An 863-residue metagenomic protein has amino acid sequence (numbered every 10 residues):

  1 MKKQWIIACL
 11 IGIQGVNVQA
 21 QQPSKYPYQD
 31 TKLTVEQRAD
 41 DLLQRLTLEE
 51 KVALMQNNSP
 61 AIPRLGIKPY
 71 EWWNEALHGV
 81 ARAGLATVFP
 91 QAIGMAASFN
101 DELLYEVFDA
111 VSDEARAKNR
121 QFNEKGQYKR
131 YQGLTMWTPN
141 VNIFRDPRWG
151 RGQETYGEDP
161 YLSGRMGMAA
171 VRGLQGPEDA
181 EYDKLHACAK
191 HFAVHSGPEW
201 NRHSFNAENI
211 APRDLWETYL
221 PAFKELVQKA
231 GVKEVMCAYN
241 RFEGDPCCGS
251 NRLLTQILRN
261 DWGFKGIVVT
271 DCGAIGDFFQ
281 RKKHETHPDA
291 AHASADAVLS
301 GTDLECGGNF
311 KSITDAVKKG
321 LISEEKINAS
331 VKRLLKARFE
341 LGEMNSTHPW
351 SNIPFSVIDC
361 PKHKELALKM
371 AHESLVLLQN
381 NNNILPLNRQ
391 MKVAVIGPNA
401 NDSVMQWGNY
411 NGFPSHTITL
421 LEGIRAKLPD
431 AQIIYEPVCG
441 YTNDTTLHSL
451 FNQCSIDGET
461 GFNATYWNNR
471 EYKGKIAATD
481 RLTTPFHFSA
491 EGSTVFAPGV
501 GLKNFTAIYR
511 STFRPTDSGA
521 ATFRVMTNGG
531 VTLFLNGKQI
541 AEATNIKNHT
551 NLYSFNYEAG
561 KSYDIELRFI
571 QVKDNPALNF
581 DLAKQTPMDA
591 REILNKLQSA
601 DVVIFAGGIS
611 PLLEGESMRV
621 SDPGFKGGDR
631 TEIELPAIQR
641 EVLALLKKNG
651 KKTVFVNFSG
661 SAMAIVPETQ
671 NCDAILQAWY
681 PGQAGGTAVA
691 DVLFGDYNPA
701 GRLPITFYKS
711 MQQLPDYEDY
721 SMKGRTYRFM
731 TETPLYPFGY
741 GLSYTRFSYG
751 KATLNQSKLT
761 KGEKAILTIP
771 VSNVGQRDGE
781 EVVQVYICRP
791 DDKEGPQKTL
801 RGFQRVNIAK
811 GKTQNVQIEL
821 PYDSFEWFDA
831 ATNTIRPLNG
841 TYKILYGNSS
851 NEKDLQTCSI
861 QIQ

Functional and structural regions predicted by a protein language model:
M1-S24: Bacterial Sec-dependent N-terminal signal peptides
Q19-T522, M526-W827, T834-E852, Q861: Glycoside hydrolase catalytic-domain context in secreted enzymes
